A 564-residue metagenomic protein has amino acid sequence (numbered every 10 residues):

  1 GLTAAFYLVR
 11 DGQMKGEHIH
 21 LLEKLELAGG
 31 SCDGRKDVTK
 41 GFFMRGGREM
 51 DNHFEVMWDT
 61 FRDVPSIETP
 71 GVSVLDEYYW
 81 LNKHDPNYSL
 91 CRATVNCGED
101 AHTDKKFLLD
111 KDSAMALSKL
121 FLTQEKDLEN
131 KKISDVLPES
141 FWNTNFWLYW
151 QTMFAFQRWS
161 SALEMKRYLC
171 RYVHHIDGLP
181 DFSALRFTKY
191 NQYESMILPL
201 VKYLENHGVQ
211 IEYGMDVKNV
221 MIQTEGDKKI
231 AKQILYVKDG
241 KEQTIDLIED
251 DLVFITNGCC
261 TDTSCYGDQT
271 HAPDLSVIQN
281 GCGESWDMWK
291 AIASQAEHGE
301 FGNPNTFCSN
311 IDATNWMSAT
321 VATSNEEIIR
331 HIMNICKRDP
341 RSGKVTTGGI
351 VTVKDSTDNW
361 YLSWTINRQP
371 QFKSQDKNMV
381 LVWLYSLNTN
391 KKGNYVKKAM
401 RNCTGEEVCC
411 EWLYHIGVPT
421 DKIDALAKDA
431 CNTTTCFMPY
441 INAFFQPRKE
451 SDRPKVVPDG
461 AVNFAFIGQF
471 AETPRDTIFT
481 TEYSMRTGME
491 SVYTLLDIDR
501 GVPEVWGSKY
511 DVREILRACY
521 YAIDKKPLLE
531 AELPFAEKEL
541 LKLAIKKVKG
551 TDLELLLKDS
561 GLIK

Functional and structural regions predicted by a protein language model:
A4-E17, Y203, H207: A short, Lys/Arg-enriched amphipathic alpha-helix followed by its capping loop at the start of a domain
V9-K36: Glycine-rich FAD pyrophosphate-binding loop
T39-W80: Conserved FAD-binding subdomain of flavin-dependent enzymes
S66-H174, R186-F187: Rossmann-like flavin
G71-Y79, Y213, R500-Y510: Short, glycine/acidic-rich hinge or "gate" loops at secondary-structure transitions that mediate conformational
C170-L252, T256-G258, T270-H271, S276-W286: Helical element adjacent to the flavin cofactor pocket in flavoenzyme catalytic cores
V173-T188, D250-L252, N257-Y510: C-terminal segments that line or cap access tunnels to active or ligand-binding sites in enzymes and enzyme-associated
T494-D552: Active-site-proximal substrate-binding core of FAD-dependent oxidoreductases
